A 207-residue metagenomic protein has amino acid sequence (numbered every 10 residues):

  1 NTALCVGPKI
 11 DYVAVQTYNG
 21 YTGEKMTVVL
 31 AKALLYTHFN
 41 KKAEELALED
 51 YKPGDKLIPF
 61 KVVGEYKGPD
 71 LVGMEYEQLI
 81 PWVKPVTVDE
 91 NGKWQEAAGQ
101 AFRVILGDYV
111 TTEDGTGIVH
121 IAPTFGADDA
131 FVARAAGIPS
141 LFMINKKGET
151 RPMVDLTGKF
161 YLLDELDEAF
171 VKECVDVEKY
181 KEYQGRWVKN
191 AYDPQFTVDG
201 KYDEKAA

Functional and structural regions predicted by a protein language model:
N1-A207: Non-cofactor substrate-recognition interfaces
